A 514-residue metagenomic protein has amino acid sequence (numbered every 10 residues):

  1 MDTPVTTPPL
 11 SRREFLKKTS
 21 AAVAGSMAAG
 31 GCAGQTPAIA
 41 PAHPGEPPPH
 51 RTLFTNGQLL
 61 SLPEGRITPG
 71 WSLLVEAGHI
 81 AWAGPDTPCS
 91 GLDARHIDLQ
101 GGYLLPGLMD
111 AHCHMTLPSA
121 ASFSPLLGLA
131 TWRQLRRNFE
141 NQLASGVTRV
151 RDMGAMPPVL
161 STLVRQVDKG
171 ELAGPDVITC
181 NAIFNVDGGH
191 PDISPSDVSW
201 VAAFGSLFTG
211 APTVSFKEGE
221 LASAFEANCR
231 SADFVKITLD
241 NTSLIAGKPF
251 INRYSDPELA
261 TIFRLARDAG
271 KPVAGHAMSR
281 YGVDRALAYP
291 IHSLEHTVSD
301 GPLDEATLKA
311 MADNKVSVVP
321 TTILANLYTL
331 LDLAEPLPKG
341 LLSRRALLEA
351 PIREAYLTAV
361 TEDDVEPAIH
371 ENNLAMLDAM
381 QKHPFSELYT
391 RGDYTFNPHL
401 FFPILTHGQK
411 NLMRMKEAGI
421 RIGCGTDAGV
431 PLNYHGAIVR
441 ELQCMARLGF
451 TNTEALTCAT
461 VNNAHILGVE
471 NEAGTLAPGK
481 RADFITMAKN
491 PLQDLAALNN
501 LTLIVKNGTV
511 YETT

Functional and structural regions predicted by a protein language model:
M1-E14, K18: N-terminal secretory signal peptides
I39, P44-G45, P49-T52, L59 (+1 more regions): Histidine-rich, glycine-flanked metal-binding segment
P41-G45, L59-S72, G84-D86, T406 (+3 more regions): Acidic, glycine-enriched loop/beta-strand segments at the rims of small-molecule binding/catalytic pockets
Y103-K169, D187-P191, Y281-Y289, H296: Metal-associated gating/positioning segment near the N- to mid-region
L135-V159, G174-I183, S231-S243, P272 (+3 more regions): Divalent metal-dependent hydrolysis catalytic cores, especially in the metallo-beta-lactamase
E171-G174, I178-R285, V298, P302: Histidine/acidic-residue-rich, glycine-tolerant segments that coordinate divalent metal ions
F216-R253, V298-L448: Active-site neighborhoods of metal-dependent hydrolases
